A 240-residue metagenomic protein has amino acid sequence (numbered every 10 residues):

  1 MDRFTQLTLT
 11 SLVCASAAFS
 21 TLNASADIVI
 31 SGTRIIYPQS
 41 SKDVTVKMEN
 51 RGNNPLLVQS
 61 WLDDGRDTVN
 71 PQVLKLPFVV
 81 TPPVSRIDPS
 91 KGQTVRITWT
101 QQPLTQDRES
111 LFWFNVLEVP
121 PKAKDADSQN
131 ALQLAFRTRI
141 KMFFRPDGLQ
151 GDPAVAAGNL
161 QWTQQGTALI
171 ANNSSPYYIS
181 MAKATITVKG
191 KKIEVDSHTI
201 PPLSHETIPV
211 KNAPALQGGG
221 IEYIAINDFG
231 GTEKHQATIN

Functional and structural regions predicted by a protein language model:
M1-S11: Bacterial N-terminal signal peptides that target proteins for export
T21-N23: N-terminal signal peptide c-region/cleavage motif recognized by signal peptidases
S25-E49, G151-Q164: Beta-sheet-dominated interaction scaffolds and their linkers
M48-G52, L169-S175: Asparagine-centered strand-capping/turn motif at beta-strand->loop junctions
N54-L62, N172, I179-A184, H235: Short, hydrophobic/aromatic beta-strand segments
D64-L74, M181-T185: Short, basic/aromatic beta-hairpin or loop at an interaction surface
N70-P103, G190-L216: Intrinsically disordered, low-complexity Pro/Gly/Ser/Thr-rich segments with frequent PxxP/GP/PP motifs and embedded
T100-L149, V155, A215-N240: Terminal connector regions
